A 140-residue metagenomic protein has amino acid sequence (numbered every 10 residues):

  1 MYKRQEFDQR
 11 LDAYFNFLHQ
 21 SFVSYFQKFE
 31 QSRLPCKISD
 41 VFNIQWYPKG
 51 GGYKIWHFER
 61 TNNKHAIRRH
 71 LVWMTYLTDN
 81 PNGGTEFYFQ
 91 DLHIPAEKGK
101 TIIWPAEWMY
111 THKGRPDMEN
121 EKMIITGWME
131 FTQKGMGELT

Functional and structural regions predicted by a protein language model:
K3-T101, M109-T140: Fe(II)/2-oxoglutarate oxygenase catalytic core
